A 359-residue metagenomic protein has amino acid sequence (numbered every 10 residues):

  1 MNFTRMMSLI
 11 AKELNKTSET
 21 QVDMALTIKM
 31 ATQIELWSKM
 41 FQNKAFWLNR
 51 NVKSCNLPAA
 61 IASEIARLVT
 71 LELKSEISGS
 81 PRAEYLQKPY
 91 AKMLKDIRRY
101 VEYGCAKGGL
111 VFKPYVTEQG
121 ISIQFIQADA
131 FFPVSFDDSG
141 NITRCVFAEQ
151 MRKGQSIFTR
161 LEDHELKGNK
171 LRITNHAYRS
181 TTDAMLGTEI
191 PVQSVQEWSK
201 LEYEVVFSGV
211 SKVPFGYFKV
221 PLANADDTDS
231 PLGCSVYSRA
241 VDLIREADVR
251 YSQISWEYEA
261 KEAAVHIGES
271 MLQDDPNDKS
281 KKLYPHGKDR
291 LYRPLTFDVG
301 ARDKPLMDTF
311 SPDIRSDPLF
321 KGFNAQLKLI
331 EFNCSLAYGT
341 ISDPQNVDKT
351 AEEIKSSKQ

Functional and structural regions predicted by a protein language model:
M1-T143, R152, P344: Extended, helix-rich architectural segments
S8, A25, M40, F46-N49 (+8 more regions): General helical secondary-structure elements
K29-M30, K39-M40, P191, I244 (+1 more regions): Intrinsically disordered, low-complexity regions enriched in Ser/Pro/Gly/Gln/His and often acidic
W37, E64-L73, Y100, F158-D163 (+3 more regions): Generic hydrophobic, helix-prone segments enriched in Leu/Val/Ile
A106, V111-C234: Extended, regular secondary-structure scaffolds
Q196-S356: Extended, charged amphipathic alpha-helical segments
